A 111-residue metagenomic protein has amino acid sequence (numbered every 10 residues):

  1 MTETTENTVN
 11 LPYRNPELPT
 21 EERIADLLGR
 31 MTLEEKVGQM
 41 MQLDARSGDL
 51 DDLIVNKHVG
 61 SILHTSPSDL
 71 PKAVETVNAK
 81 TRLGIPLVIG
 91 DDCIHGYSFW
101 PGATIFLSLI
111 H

Functional and structural regions predicted by a protein language model:
T2-I110: N-terminal beta-rich core of secreted/periplasmic extracellular enzymes
